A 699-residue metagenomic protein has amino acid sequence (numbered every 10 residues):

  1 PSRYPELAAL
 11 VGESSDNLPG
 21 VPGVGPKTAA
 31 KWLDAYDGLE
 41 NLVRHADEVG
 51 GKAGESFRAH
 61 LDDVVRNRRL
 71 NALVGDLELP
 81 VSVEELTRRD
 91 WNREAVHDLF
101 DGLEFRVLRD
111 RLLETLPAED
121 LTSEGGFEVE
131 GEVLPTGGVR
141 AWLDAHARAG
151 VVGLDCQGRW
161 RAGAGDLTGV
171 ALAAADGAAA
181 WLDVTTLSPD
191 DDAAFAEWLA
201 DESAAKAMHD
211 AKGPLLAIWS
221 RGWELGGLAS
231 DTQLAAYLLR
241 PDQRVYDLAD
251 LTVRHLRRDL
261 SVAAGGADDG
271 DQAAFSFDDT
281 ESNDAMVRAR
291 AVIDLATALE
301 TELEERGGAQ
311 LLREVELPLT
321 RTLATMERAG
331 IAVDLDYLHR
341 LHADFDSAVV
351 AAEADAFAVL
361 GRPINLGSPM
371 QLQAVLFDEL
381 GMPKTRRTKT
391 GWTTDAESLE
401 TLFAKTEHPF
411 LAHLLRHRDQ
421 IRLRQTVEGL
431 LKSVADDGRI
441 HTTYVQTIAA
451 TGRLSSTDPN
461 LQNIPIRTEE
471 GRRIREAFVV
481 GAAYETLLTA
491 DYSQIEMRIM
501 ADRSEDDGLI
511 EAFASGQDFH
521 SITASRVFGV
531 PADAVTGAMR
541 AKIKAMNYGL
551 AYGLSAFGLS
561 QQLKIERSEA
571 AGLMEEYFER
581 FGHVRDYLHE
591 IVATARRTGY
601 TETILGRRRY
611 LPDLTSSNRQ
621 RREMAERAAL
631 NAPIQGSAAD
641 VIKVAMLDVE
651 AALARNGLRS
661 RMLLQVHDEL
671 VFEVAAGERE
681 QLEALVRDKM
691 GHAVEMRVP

Functional and structural regions predicted by a protein language model:
P1-L77: Extended two-metal-dependent nuclease catalytic cores across DNA- and RNA-processing enzymes
P1-S15, E124-E130, T168-E305, R313-L323 (+2 more regions): Active-site-proximal helix-loop-helix substrate-binding element of RNase H-like nuclease domains
A59, L86, V649-P699: C-terminal structured "cap/appendage" subdomains that terminate the fold
H60-T186, Q243, G270-E469, V479-T486 (+7 more regions): Conserved "right-hand" nucleotidyltransferase catalytic core of DNA-directed polymerases
P189-A193, S368, G677-A684: Short, conserved charged micro-motifs
S203-H209, I218-W219, R475-M500, E511-K544: Conserved catalytic alpha/beta cores of large enzymes that bind or transform nucleotide phosphates and polynucleotides
R321, T325-R328, A404-E407, K432 (+6 more regions): Conserved catalytic core of nucleic-acid polymerases
